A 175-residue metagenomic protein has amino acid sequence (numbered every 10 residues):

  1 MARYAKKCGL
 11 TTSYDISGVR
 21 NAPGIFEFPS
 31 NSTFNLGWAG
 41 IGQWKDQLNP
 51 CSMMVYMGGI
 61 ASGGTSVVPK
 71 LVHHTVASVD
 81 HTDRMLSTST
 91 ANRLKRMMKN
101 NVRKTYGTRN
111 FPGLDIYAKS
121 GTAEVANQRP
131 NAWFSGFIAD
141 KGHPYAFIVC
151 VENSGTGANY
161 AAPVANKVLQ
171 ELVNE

Functional and structural regions predicted by a protein language model:
M1-S154: Beta-lactam-recognizing serine transpeptidase/beta-lactamase-like catalytic domain environment
N49-V55, Y160-K167: Short amphipathic alpha-helical face segments that pack within enzyme cores and frequently flank/anchor catalytic
A77-T82, A162-E175: Short, gly/Ser/Thr-rich active-site loops of penicillin-recognizing serine hydrolases
V151-P163: A short acidic/glycine-rich loop-to-helix N-cap element
